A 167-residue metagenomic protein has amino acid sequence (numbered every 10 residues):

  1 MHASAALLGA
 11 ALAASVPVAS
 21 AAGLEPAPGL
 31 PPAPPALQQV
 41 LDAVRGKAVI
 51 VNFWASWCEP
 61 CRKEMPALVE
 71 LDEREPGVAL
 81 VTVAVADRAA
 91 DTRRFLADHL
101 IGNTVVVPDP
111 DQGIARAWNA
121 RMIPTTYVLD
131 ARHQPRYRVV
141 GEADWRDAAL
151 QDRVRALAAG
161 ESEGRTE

Functional and structural regions predicted by a protein language model:
M1-P35, Y137-V139, A148-A156, G160-E167: N-terminal targeting signals for export/organelle localization
A27-V49: A short beta-strand-turn-helix
R45-K47, G77, I101-N103, A120: Active-site acidic short loop of glycosyltransferases
K47-V49, F53-W57, M122: Short pre-active-site segment immediately N-terminal to redox-active cysteine/selenocysteine motifs in thiol-based
V49-V51, V81-V83, Y127: Conserved hydrophobic packing residues within short motifs/helices of P-loop NTPase cores of ABC-family ATPases
S56-K63, T125: C-type cytochrome heme c attachment motif
R62-H99, P110-R116: Structural microenvironment flanking redox-active thiols in thiol-disulfide oxidoreductases
A97-G102, D109-R155: Thiol/disulfide oxidoreductase modules built on the thioredoxin-like
